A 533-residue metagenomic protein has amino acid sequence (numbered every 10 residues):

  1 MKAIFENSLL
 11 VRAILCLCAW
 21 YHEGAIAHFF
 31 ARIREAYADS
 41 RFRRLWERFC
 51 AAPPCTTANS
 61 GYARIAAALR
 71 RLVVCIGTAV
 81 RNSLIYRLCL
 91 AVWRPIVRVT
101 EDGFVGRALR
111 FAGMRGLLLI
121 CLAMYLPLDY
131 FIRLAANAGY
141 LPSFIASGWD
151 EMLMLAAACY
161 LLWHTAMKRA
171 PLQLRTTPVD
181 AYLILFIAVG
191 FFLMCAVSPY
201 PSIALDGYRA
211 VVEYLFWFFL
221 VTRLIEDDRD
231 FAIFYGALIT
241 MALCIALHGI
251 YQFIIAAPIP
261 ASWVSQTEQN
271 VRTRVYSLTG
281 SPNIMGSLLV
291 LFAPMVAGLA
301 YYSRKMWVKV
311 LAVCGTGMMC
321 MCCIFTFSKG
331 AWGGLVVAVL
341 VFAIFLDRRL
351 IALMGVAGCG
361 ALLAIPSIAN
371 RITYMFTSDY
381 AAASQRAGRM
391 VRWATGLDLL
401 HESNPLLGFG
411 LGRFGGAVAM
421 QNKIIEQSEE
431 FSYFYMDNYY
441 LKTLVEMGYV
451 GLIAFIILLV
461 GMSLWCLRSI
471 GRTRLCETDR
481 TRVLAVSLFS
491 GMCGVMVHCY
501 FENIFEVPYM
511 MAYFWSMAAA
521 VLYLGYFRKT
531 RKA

Functional and structural regions predicted by a protein language model:
A13-C18, A67, R71-V74, T78 (+4 more regions): A juxtamembrane structural motif centered on a specific transmembrane helix
I76-A166, F192-A196: N-terminal signal-anchor transmembrane segment
E151-M152, P178-A188, P201-R223, G236 (+1 more regions): Aromatic-anchored transmembrane helix interface
A156, R349-A357, V486-A533: Transmembrane alpha-helices of multi-pass inner-membrane enzymes
G190-C195, F216, A232-V271, S277-F345 (+5 more regions): Alpha-helical transmembrane segments of multi-pass inner-membrane proteins
L247, F253-A256, T326, A343-A381 (+2 more regions): A membrane-periplasm/extracellular boundary helix in multi-pass inner-membrane enzymes that assemble envelope glycans
W263, Y380-A394, P405-M447, I470-T473: Long extracytoplasmic/lumenal interhelical loops at the membrane interface of multi-pass membrane proteins
M306, M447-C493: Hydrophobic transmembrane alpha-helices and their immediate junctions
